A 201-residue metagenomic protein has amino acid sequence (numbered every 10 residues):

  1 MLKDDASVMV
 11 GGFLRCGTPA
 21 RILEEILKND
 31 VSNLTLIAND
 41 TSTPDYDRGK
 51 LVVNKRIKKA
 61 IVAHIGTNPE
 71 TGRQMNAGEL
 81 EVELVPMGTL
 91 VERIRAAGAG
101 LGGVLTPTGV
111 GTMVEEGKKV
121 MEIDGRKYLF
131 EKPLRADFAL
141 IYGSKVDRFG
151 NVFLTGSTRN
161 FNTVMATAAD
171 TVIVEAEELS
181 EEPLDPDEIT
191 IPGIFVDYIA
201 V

Functional and structural regions predicted by a protein language model:
M1-V201: Conserved alpha/beta enzyme-core scaffold
